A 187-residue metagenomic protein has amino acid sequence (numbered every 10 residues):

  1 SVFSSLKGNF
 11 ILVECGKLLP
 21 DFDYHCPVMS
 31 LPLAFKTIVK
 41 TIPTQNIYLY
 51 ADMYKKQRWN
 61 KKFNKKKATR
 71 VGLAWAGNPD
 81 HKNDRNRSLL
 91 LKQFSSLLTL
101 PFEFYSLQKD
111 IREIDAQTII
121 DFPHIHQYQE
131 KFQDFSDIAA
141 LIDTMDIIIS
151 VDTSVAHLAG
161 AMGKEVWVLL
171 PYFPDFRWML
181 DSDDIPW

Functional and structural regions predicted by a protein language model:
S1-W187: Catalytic machinery of carbohydrate-active enzymes, primarily nucleotide-sugar-dependent glycosyltransferases
